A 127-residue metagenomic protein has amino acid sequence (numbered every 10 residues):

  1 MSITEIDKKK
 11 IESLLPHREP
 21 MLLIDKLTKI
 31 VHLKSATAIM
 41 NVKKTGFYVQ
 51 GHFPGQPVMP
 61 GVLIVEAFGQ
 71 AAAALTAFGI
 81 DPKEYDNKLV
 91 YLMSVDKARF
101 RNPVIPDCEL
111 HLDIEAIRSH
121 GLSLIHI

Functional and structural regions predicted by a protein language model:
S2-E5, A72-D113, I117: Hydrophobic beta-strand-centered segment that forms part of the acyl-chain substrate-binding groove
T4-E5, H17, I39-N41, V90: Small/polar/charged residue-enriched interaction surfaces, especially the RNA/DNA-contacting tracks of RNP/CRISPR
I6-R18, Y85-D86: Short aromatic-glycine motifs in intrinsically disordered, low-complexity regions
E19-M59, I64: Catalytic strand-loop segment that frames the active site of acyl-thioester-processing enzymes
V31-K34, S119-S123: Short, conserved beta-turn/loop elements at beta-strand boundaries and strand-helix junctions
V42-K44, A116-H120: Beta-strand elements of well-folded, non-transmembrane domains
Q56-T76, E84: Helix-adjacent hinge/juxtasegments
I125-I127: Conserved small/polar residues in nucleotide/adenosyl-binding loops
